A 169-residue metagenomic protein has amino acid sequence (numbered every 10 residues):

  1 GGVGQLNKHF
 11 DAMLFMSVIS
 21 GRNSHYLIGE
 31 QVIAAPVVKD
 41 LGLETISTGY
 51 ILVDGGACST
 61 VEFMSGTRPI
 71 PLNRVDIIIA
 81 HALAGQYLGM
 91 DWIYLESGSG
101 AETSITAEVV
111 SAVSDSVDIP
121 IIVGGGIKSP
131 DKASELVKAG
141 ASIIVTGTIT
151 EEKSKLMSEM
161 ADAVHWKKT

Functional and structural regions predicted by a protein language model:
G1-I121, K128-T169: Alpha/beta enzyme core
